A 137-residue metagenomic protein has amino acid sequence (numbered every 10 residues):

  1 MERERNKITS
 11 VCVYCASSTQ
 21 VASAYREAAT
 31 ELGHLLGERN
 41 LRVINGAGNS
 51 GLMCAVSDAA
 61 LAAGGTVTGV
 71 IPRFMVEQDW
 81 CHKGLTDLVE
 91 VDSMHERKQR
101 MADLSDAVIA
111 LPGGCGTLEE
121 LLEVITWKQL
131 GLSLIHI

Functional and structural regions predicted by a protein language model:
E2-L104, G131: A cross-family phosphate/adenosyl-ligand binding-site feature
K98-L132: Active-site/ligand-binding-proximal alpha/beta "capping" segment
I135-I137: Conserved small/polar residues in nucleotide/adenosyl-binding loops
